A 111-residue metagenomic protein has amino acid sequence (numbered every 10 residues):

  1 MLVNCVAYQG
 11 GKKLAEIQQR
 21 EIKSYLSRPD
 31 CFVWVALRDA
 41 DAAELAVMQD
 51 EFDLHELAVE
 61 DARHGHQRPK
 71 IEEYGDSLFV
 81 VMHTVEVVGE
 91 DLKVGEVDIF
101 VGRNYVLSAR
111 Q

Functional and structural regions predicted by a protein language model:
M1-Q111: Peripheral, non-transmembrane regulatory/ligand-interaction domains of membrane transport proteins
